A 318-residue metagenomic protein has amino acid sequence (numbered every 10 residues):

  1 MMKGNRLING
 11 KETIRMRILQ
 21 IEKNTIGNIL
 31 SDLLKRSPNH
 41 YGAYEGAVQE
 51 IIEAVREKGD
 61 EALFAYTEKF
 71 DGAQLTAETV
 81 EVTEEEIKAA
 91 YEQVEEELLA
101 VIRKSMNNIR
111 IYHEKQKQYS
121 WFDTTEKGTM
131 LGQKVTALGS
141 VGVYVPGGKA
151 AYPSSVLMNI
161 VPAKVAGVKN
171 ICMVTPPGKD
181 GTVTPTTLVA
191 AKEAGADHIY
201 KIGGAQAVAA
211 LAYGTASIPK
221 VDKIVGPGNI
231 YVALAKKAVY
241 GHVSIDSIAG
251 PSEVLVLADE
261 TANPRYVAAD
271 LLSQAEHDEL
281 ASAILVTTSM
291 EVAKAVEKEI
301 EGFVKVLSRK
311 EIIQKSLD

Functional and structural regions predicted by a protein language model:
M1-R15: Short, Lys/Arg-enriched N-terminal segments with co-localized hydrophobic residues within the first ~10-30 amino acids
T13-G139: N-terminal Rossmann-like NAD(P)+-binding subdomain of aldehyde/semialdehyde dehydrogenases
D123-V189: Conserved small-residue-rich beta-alpha loop and adjacent elements that most often cradle the phosphate/pyrophosphate
M158-I160, L188-A190, A216, Y240-H242 (+2 more regions): Short, solvent-exposed amphipathic alpha-helical segments in soluble enzyme and RNA/protein-processing domains
G195-S282: Conserved NAD(P)+-binding/catalytic subdomain of aldehyde/semialdehyde dehydrogenases
I284-D318: NAD(P)-dependent aldehyde/semialdehyde dehydrogenase
